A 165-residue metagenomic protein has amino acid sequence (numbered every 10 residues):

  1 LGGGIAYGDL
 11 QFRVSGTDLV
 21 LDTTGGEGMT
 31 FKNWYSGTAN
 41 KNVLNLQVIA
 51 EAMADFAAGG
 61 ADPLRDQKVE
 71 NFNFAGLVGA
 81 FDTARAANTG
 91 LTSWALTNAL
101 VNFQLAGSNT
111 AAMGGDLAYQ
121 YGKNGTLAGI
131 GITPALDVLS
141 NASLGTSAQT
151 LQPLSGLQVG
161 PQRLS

Functional and structural regions predicted by a protein language model:
L1-S165: RTX-like calcium-binding, glycine/aspartate-rich low-complexity repeat tracts
